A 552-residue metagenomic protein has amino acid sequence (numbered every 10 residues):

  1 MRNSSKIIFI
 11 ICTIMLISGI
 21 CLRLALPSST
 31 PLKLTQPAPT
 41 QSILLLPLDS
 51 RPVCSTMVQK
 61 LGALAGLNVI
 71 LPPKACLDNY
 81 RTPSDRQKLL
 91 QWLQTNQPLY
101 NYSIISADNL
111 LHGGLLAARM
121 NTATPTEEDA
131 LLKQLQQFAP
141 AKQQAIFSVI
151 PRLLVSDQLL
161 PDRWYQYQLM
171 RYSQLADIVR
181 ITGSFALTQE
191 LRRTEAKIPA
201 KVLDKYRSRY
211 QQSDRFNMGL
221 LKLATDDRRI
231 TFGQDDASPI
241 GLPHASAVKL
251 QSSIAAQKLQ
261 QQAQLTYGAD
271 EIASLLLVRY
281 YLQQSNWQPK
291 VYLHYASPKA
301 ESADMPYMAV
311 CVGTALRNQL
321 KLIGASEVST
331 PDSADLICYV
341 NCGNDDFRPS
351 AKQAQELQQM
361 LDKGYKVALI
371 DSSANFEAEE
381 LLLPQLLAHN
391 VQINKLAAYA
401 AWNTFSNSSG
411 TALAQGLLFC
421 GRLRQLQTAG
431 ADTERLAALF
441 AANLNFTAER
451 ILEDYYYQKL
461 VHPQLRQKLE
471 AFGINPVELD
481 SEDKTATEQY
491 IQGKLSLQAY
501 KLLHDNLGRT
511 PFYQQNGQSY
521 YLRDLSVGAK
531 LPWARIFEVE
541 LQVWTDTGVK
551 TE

Functional and structural regions predicted by a protein language model:
M1-I7: Positively charged n-region of N-terminal signal peptides that target proteins for export
F9-R23: Hydrophobic membrane-insertion alpha-helices, especially the h-region of bacterial N-terminal signal peptides
G19, P27-E552: An N-terminal assembly and electron-transfer interface module characteristic of large anaerobic redox and radical
